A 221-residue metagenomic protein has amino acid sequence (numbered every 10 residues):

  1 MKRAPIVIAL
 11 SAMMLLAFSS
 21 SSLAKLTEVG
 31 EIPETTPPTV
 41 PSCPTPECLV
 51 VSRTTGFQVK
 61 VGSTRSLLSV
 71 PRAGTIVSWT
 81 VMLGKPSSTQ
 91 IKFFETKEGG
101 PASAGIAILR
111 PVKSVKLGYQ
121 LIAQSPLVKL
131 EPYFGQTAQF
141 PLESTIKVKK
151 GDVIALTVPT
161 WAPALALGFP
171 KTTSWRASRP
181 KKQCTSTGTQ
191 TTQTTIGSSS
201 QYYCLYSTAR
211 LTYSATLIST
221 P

Functional and structural regions predicted by a protein language model:
M1-A9: Bacterial N-terminal signal peptides that target proteins for export
I8-A17: Bacterial N-terminal signal peptides
S20-A24: Sec/Tat signal peptide C-region and signal peptidase I cleavage site
K25-C48, E98-Q193: Aromatic- and Gly/Pro-enriched, solvent-exposed loop/edge beta-strand patches characteristic of beta-rich domains
V51-P71, T137-F140: Short beta-strands within extracellular/lumenal beta-sheet-rich domains
S69-T89: Extended extracellular/luminal ectodomain segments enriched in beta-structured repeat modules
Q90-G100: Short consensus segments that form the blades of beta-propeller domains, in both extracellular/periplasmic
G188-P221: Compositionally biased low-complexity segments at domain edges in trafficked proteins and select soluble regulators
